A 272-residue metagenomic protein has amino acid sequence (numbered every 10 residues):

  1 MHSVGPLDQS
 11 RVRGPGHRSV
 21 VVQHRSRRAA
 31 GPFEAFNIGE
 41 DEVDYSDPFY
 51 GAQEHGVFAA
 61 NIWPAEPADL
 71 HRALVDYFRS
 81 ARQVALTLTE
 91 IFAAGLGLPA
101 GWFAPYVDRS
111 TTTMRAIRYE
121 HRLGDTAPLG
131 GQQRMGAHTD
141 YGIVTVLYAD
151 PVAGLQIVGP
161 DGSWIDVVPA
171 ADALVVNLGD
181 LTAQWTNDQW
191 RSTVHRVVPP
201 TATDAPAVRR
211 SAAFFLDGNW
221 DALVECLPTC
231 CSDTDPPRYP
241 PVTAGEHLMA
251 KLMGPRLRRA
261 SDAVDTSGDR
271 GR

Functional and structural regions predicted by a protein language model:
M1-R272: Peripheral, non-catalytic segments flanking oxidoreductase cores
